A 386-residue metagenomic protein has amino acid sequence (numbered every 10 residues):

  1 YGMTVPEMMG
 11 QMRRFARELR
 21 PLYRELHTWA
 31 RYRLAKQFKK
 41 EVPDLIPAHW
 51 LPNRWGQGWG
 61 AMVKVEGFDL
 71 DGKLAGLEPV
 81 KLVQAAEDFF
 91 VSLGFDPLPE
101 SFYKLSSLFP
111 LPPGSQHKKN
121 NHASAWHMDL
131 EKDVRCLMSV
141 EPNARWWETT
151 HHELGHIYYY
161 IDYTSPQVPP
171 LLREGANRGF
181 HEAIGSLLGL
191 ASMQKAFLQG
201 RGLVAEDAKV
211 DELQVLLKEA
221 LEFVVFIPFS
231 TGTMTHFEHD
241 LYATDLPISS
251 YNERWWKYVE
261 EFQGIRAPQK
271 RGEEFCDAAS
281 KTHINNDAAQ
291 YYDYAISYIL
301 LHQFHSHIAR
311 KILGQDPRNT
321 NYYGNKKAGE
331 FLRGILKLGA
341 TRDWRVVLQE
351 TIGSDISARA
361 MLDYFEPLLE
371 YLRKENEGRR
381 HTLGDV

Functional and structural regions predicted by a protein language model:
Y1-C136, V210-E222, F226: Active-site-proximal, well-structured secondary-structure segments within enzyme catalytic domains
G2, W55-V65, K81, A85-D88 (+5 more regions): C-terminal, non-catalytic "cap/extension" segments appended to globular domains
G2-G10, L137-V140, P166-N177: Short helix/strand-bridging catalytic loops that position acidic/His residues to coordinate divalent metals and engage
M12-R20, E174-E212: Post-HExxH zinc-binding segment in Zn-dependent metallohydrolases
T28-I46, P99-K104, P166-R173, F197-A208 (+1 more regions): Short, glycine/acidic-rich hinge or "gate" loops at secondary-structure transitions that mediate conformational
K104-P112, M128-K132, T149, E153-S165 (+1 more regions): Alpha-helical recognition segments enriched in aromatics with Gly/Pro capping that present substrate-recognition
R135-C136, V168-A176, L216-E222, T282: Short beta-alpha connecting loops at secondary-structure transitions that line or flank enzyme active sites
E141-T164, E182-S186, F237, S297: Active-site recognition of the HExxH zinc-binding catalytic motif
